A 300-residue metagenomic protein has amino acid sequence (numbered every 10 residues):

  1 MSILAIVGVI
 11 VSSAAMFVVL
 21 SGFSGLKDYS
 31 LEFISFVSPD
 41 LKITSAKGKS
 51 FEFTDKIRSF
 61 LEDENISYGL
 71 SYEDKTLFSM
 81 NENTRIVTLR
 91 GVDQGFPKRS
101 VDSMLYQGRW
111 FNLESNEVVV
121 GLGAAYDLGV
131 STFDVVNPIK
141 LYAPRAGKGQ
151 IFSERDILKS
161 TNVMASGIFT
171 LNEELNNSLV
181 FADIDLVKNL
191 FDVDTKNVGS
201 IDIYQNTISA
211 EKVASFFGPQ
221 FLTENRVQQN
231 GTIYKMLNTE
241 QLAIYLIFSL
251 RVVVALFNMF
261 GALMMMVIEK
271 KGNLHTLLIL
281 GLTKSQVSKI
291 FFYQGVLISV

Functional and structural regions predicted by a protein language model:
M1-I3, S209-F257, M266-E269, T276-L277 (+1 more regions): Peri-transmembrane interface segments
M1-V11: N-terminal signal-anchor/signal peptide hydrophobic helix marking the start of the first transmembrane segment
S2, A14-S38: Alpha-helical transmembrane segments
S35-D93: Membrane-proximal extracellular/periplasmic loop immediately following the first transmembrane helix
K75-L113, F181-I184: The feature marks short, hydrophobic/small-residue-biased sequence motifs that occur predominantly
D93-S100, V120-V135: Short, solvent-exposed hinge/capping segments at secondary-structure junctions
D134-E224: Basic-flanked hydrophobic alpha-helices used for secretion and membrane insertion
N273-V300: Transmembrane alpha-helical interface segments in multi-pass membrane proteins
